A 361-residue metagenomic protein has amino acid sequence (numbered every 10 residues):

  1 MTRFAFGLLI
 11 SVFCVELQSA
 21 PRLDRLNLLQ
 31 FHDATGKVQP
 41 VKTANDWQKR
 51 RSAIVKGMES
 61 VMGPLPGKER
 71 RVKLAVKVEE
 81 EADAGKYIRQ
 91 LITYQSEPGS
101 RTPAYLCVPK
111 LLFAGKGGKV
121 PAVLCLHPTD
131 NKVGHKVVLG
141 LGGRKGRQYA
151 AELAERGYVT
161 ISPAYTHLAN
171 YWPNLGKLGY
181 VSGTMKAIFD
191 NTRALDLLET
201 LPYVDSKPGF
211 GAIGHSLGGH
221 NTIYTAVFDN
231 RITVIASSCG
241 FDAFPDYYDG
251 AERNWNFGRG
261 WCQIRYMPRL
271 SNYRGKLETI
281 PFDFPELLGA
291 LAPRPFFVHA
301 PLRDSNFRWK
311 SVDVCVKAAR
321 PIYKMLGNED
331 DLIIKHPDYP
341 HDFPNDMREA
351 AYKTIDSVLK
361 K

Functional and structural regions predicted by a protein language model:
A5-E16: Bacterial N-terminal signal peptides
S19-P66: N-terminal pre-domain segments of enzymes
S52, L65-G118: N-terminal cap/lid segment of alpha/beta-hydrolase-fold proteins
A114-L201, K207, Y248-D249: Cap/lid segment of the alpha/beta-hydrolase catalytic domain
R193-R253: Primarily recognizes the serine-hydrolase "nucleophile elbow" in alpha/beta-hydrolase and SGNH/GDSL folds
S237-L287, R308, V312-V316, K324-N328: Mobile cap/lid helix-loop segments that gate and shape the active-site cleft of serine hydrolases
A292-W309, D338: Conserved strand-to-loop "acid loop" that flanks and positions the catalytic carboxylate
V316-K361: C-terminal catalytic histidine-bearing segment of alpha/beta-hydrolase fold enzymes
